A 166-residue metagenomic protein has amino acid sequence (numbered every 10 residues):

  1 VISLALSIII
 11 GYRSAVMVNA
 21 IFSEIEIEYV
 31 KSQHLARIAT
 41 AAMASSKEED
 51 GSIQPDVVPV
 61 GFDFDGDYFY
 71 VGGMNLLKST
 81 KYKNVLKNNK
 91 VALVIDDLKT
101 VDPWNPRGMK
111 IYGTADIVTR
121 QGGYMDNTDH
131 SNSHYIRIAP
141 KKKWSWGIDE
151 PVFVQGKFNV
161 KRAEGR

Functional and structural regions predicted by a protein language model:
I2-A5: Intrinsically disordered, low-complexity Ser/Thr- and Pro-rich stretches
S7-A36, F158: Extreme N-terminal tail/first-helix region
F22-I25, D56-V58, K78-T80, G123: A generic local structural motif
Q33-L77, L93: Short beta-strand segments
S46-K47, T80, V101-D102, K142-G147 (+1 more regions): Short, surface-exposed beta-strand/loop "edge" segments at domain boundaries and coil↔beta transitions
D63-G66, T119, K142-W144: A generic structural motif
L76-I136, K141: Short, structured beta-strand-loop surface elements
M125-R166: Short, active-site-adjacent segments that bind or coordinate small-molecule cofactors and metal centers
